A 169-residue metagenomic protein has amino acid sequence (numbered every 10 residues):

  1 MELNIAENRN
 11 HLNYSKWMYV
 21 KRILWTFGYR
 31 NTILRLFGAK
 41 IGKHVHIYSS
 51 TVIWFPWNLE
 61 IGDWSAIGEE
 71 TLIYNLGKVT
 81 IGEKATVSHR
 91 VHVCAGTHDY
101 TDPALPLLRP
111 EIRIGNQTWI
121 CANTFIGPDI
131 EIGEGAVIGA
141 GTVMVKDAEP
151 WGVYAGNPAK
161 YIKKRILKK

Functional and structural regions predicted by a protein language model:
M1-H44, K84, Q117, G135 (+2 more regions): Terminal amphipathic alpha-helical/low-complexity segments used for targeting or macromolecular assembly
K43, Y48-S49, W54-F55, G62-D63 (+13 more regions): Left-handed beta-helix
Y100-P103: A short acidic, helix-capping loop that chelates divalent metal ions and anchors anionic groups
